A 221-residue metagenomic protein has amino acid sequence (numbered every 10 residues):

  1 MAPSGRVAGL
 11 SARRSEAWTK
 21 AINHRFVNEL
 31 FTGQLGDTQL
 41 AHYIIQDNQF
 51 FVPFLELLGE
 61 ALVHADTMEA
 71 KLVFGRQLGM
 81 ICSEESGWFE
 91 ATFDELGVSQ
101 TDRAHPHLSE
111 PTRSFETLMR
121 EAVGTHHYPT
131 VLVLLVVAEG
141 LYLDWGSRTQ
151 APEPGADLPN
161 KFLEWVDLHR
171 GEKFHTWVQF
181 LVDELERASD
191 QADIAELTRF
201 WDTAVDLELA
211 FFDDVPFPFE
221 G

Functional and structural regions predicted by a protein language model:
A2-P3, A8, A12-R13: N-terminal regions that are enriched for targeting/export leaders and immediately downstream pro/stem segments
S11-G36, F54, F180-D190: Short alpha-helical hairpin
S15-K20, L35-H64, M80-E84, V133-L143 (+1 more regions): Alpha-helical bundle segments that constitute or directly flank the non-heme di-iron/ferroxidase center
I22-N23, F50-L57, E84-W88, P111-F115 (+4 more regions): Amphipathic, well-ordered alpha-helical segments in soluble domains
I45, E69-K173, D206: Active-site-proximal alpha-helical scaffolds that flank and shape metal-associated catalytic sites
E60, H64, M68, V98 (+2 more regions): Surface-exposed helix-capping loop/turn segments at secondary-structure junctions
E172-W201: Long amphipathic all-alpha helical oligomerization modules
A195-G221: Acidic, carboxylate-rich catalytic segments that either coordinate divalent cations
